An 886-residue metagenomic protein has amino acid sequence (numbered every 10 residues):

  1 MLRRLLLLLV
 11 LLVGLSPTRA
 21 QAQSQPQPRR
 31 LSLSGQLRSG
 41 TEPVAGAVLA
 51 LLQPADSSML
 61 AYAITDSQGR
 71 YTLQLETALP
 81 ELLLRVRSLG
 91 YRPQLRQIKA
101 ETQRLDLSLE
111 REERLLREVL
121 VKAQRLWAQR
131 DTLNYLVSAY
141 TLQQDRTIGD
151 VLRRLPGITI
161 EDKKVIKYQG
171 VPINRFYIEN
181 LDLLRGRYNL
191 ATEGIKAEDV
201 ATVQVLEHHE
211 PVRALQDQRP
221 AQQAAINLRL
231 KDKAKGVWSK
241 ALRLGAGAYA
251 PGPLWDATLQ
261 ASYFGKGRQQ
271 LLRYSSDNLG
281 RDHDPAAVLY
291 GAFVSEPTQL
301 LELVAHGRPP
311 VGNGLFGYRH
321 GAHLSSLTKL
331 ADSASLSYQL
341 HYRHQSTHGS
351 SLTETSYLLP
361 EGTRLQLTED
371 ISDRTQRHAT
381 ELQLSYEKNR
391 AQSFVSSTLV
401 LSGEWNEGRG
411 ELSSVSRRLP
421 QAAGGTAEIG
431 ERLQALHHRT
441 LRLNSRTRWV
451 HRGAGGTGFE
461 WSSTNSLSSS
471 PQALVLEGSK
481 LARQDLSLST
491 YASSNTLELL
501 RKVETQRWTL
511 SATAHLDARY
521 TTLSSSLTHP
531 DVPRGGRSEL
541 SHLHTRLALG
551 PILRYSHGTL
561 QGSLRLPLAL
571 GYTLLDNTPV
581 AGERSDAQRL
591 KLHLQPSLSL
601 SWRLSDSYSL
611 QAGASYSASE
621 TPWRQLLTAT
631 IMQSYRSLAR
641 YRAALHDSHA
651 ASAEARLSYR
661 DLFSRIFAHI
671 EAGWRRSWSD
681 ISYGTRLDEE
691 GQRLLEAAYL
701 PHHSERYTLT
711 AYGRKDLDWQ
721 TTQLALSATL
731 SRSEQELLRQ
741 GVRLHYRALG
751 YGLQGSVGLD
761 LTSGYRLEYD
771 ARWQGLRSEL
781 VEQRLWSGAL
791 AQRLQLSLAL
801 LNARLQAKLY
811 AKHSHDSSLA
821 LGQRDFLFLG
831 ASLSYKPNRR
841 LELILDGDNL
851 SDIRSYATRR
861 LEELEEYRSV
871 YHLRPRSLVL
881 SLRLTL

Functional and structural regions predicted by a protein language model:
Q21-S32, Q68-R70, L79, L89-Q103 (+16 more regions): Membrane-proximal, glycine/serine-rich, low-complexity loop/turn segments characteristic of large bacterial
S39-P54, L79: Short, ordered, surface-exposed loop/turn motifs in non-cytosolic proteins
A55-R70: Short, acidic Ser/Thr/Gly-rich low-complexity loop/linker segments typical of extracellular and cell-surface proteins
S138, R219-A221, V288-F293, T353-G362 (+10 more regions): Flexible, surface-exposed loop regions and adjacent strand-edge segments of Gram-negative outer-membrane beta-barrel
P251, G314-F316, S372-Q376, L433-L441 (+10 more regions): Replace "Gram-negative outer membrane beta-barrel proteins" with "bacterial and organellar outer membrane beta-barrel
A331-Q345, T375-R417, G425-T578, R603 (+5 more regions): Face-selective signature of the C-terminal outer-membrane beta-barrel domain
Y572-N577, D606-S652, W674-G691, S851-L864 (+1 more regions): Surface-exposed extracellular loop regions of Gram-negative outer-membrane beta-barrel proteins, predominantly
G752-W773, Q783-L886: Conserved C-terminal beta-signal and adjacent last beta-strands/turns of outer-membrane beta-barrel proteins
